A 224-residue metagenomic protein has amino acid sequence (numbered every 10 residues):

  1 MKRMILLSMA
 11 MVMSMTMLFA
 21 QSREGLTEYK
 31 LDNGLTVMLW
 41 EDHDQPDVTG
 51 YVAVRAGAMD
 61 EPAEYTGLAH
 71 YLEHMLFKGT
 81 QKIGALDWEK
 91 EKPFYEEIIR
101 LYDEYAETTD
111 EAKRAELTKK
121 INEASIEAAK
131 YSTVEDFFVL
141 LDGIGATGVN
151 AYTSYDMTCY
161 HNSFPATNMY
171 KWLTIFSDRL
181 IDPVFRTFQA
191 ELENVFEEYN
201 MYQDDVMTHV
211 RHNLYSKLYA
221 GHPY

Functional and structural regions predicted by a protein language model:
K2-A10, S14: Sec-dependent signal peptide recognition, specifically the positively charged N-region followed immediately by
I5-L7, L18-V134, C159-A166, Y170-S177 (+1 more regions): His/Glu-rich zincin catalytic helix
K30-D32, L39-E41, I144-S154: Catalytic zinc-binding patch centered on the HExxH motif and its immediate surroundings that defines zinc-dependent
Y65, Y152-Y155, E191, V206: Short, glycine-/polar-rich solvent-exposed loops and beta-turns at beta-strand/coil boundaries
E89-K92, V184-N200: Acidic/histidine-enriched alpha-helical segments
N194-N213: Short acidic/His-enriched helical or mixed secondary-structure segments at domain edges of catalytic enzymes and some
Y219-Y224: Gly-rich Lys/Arg/Thr-decorated short loops/hinges at beta-loop-alpha junctions or inter-strand turns that position
